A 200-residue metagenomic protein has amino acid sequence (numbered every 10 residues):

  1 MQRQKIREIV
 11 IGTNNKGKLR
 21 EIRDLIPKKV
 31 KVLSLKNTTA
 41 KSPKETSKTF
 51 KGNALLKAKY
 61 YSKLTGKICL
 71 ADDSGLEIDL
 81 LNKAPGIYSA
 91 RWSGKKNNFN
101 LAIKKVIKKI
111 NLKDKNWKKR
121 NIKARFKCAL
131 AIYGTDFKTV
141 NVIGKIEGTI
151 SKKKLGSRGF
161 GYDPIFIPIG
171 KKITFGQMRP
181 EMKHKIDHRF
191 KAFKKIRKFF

Functional and structural regions predicted by a protein language model:
Q2-G12, K16-F200: Anionic-ligand binding patches
